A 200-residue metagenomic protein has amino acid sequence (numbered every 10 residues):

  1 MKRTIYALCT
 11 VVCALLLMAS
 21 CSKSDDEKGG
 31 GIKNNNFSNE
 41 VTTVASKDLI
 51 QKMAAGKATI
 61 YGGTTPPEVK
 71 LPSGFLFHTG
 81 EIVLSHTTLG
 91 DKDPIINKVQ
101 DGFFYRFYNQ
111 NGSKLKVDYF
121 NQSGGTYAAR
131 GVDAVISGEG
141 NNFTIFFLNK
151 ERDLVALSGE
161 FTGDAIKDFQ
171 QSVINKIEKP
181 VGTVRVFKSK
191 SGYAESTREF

Functional and structural regions predicted by a protein language model:
M1-S20: Sec-dependent bacterial lipoprotein signal peptides
C21-T87, A194-F200: Amphipathic/hydrophobic helical signal segments and adjacent flexible N-terminal regions that mediate secretion
K52-A55, F161-F200: Edge beta-strand at a domain terminus
Y61-G131: Surface-exposed acidic loop/strand-edge motifs in secreted or periplasmic proteins that form small linear binding
G74, T144-F146, L154-S158, V186 (+1 more regions): Ordered hydrophobic segments in well-structured contexts
G74-V83, D118-Q122, I145-R152, Q170-I177: Generic short beta-strand segments
I95-G102, A128, E151-V155, V186-K190: Amphipathic hydrophobic-ligand
F104-D164: Contiguous, well-ordered beta-strand patches that form the walls/edges of small beta-barrel/beta-sandwich domains
